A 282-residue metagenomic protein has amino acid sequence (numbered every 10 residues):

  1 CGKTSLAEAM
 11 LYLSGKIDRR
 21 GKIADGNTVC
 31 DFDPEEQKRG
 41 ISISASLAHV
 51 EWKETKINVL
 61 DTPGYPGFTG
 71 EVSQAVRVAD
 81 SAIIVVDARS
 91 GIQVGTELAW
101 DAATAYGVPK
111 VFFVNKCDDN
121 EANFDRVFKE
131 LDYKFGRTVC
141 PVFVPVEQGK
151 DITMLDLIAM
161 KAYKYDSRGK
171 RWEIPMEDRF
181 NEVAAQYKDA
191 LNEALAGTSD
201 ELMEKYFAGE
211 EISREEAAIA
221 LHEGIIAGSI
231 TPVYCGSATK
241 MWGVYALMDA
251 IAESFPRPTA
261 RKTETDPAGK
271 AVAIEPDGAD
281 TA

Functional and structural regions predicted by a protein language model:
C1-A282: Structural and coupling elements of P-loop NTPases
